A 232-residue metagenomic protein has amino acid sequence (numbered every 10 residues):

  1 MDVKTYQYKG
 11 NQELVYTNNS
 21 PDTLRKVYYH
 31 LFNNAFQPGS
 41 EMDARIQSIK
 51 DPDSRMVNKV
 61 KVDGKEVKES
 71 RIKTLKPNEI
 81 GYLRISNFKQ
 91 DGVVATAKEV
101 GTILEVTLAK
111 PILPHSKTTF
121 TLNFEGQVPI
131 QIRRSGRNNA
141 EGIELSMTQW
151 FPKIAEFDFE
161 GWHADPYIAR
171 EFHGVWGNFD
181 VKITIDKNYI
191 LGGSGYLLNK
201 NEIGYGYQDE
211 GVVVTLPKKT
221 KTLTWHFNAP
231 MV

Functional and structural regions predicted by a protein language model:
M1-K9: N-terminal, polar/Ser/Thr-rich
K9, D22-Y29, S40-E41, I132-R134 (+1 more regions): Short, hydrophobic/aromatic beta-strand segments
G10, L113-L122: Short Pro-Gly-centered flexible turn/kink motifs
Y16-S20: Asparagine-centered strand-capping/turn motif at beta-strand->loop junctions
T23-M56: Surface-exposed, glycine/proline- and aromatic-rich loop segments on solvent-exposed faces across compartments
D53, V60-Q90, A97, N123-V232: Extended, low-hydrophobicity, Ser/Thr/Pro/Gly-biased non-transmembrane segments
D91-E105: Extracellular/luminal ectodomains and secreted, surface-exposed scaffolds of diverse proteins
T102-V106, T118, L223: Short strand-edge motifs at loop-to-beta-strand transitions and within beta-strands of extracellular beta-rich domains
